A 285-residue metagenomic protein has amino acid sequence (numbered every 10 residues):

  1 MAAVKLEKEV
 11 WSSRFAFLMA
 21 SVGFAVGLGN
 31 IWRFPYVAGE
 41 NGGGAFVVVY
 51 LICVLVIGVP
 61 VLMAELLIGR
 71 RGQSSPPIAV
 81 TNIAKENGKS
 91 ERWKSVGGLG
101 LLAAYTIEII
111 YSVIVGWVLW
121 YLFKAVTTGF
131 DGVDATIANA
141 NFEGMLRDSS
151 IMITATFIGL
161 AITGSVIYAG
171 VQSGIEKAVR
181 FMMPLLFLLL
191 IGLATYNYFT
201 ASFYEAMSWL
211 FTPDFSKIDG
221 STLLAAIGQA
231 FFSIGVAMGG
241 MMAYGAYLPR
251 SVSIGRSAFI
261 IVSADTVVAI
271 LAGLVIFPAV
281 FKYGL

Functional and structural regions predicted by a protein language model:
M1-W32, V61-L66, R70-G98, P249-S253: Membrane-interface "cap" regions at the ends of multi-pass membrane proteins
A2-E7, W11, E176, R180-L285: Membrane-embedded translocation segments of transport machinery
K5-E9, V37-N41, R71-L99, S112-Q172 (+1 more regions): Inter-helical loop and helix-membrane interface segments of multi-pass membrane transporters/permeases
E9, G39-E65, I151-M152: Extracellular loop-to-transmembrane helix junctions
A16-C53, E205, G240-G245, R256-F259 (+1 more regions): Transmembrane helix-boundary motif of multi-pass solute transporters/channels
F17-F24, Y50-L55, G97-E108, L160-A161 (+4 more regions): Hydrophobic alpha-helical transmembrane segments of multi-pass small-molecule transporters/permeases
G23-G29, G69-R71, I107-V113, A230-A237: Short helix-coil transition sites and intra-membrane helix breaks within transmembrane domains of multi-pass
Y50-P60, L101-V126, A155-A169, P184-N197 (+1 more regions): Hydrophobic core segments of alpha-helical transmembrane domains in multi-pass membrane transport and ion-translocation
